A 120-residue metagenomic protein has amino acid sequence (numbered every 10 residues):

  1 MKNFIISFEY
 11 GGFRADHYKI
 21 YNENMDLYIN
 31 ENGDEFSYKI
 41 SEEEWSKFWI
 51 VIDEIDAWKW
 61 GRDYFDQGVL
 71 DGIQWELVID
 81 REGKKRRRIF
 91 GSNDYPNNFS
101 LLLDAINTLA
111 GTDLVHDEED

Functional and structural regions predicted by a protein language model:
M1-Y10, F36-E44, W49-I52, K59-D120: Short, well-ordered, aromatic-rich surface patches in folded extracellular/luminal domains
F13-A15: UDENN/dDENN subdomains and adjacent acidic, S/T/P-rich linkers in DENN-containing trafficking regulators
H17-S37: Short, flexible N-terminal segments of the mature chain
